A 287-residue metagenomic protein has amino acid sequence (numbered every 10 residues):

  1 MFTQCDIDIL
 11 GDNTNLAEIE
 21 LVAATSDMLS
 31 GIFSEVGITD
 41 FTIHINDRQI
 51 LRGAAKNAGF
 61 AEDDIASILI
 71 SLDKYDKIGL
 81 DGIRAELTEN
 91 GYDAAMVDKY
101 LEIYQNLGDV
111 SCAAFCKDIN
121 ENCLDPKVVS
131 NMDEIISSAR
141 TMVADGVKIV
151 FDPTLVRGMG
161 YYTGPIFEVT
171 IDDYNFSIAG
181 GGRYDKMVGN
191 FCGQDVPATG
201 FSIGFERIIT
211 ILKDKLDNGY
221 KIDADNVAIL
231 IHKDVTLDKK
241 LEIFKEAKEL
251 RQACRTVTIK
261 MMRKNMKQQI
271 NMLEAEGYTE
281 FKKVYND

Functional and structural regions predicted by a protein language model:
M1-V36, E86-D287: Positively charged, Gly/Ser-enriched RNA/tRNA-binding surfaces
D12, F41, A55, I70-D73 (+2 more regions): Short, flexible active-site loop motifs that bind/organize anionic cofactors or intermediates
E18, F33-I43, E62-A66: Short secondary-structure capping/junction motifs at helix and strand boundaries
T42-A54: Glycine-rich, mobile lid/loop segments that gate access to catalytic sites or pores
I43-N46, K74-L80, K127: Short acidic alpha-helix initiation/capping motifs at coil-to-helix transition points, especially at protein N-termini
H44, A58-A61, D76, N90-D93 (+1 more regions): Intrinsic-disorder-associated interaction segments
G53-A58, Y162-T163: Short acidic, glycine/serine/threonine-rich loops at helix termini
G59-L87, I171: Acidic, His- and aromatic-enriched active-site or binding-groove loops in soluble protein domains that engage sugars
